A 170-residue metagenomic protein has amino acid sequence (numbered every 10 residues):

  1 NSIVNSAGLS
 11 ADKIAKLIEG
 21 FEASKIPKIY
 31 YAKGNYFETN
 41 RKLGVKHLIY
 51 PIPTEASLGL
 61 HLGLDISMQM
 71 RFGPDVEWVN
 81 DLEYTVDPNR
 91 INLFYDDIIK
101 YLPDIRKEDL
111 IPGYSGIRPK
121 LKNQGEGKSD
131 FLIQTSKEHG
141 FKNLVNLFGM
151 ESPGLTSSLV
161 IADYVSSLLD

Functional and structural regions predicted by a protein language model:
S2-K142: Active-site substrate-recognition segment that forms the wall of the catalytic cavity or substrate channel
K128-D170: C-terminal lid/capping helical subdomain adjacent to the catalytic/cofactor pocket in oxidative enzymes
